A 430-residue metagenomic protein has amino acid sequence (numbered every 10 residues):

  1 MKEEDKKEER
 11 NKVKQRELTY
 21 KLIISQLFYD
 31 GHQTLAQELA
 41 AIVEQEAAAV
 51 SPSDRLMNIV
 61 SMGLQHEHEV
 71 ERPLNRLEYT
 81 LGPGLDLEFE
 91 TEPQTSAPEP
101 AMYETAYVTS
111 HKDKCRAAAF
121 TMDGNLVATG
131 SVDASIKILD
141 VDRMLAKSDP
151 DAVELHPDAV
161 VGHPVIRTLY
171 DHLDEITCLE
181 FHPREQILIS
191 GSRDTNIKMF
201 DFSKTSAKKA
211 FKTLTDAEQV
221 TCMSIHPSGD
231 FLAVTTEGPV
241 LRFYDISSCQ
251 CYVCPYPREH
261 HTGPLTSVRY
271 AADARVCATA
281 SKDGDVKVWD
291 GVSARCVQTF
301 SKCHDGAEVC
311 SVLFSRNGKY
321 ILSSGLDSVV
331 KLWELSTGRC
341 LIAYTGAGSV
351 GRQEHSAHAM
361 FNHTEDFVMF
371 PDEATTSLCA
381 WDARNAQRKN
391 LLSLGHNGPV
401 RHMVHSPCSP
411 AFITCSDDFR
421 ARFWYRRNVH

Functional and structural regions predicted by a protein language model:
M1-Y107: Eukaryotic adaptor/scaffold assembly regions
Q15-I23, F28-L35, L39-V43, P52-L56 (+13 more regions): Alpha-helical interaction elements in eukaryotic regulators
Q94-Y103, I138-I166, L173, E185 (+9 more regions): Per-blade loop-tip surfaces of WD-repeat and WD-like beta-propellers in eukaryotic adaptors/scaffolds
V108-A134: Beta-strand-rich domains and repeat architectures in extracellular enzymes and scaffolds, especially beta-propellers
D113-A119, D174-E180, A217-I225, T262-Y270 (+3 more regions): Canonical WD40 repeat/beta-propeller blade segments in eukaryotic WD-repeat proteins
A118-G124, L179-E185, M223-D230, T235 (+5 more regions): Loop/turn segments within WD40 beta-propeller blades
G130-D133, G191-D194, T235-G238, A280-D283 (+3 more regions): Conserved strand-to-loop turn within each blade of WD40 beta-propeller repeats
R401-H430: Blade-level signature of beta-propeller repeat domains, shared across WD40, Kelch, NHL, RCC1 and BNR/Asp-box propellers
